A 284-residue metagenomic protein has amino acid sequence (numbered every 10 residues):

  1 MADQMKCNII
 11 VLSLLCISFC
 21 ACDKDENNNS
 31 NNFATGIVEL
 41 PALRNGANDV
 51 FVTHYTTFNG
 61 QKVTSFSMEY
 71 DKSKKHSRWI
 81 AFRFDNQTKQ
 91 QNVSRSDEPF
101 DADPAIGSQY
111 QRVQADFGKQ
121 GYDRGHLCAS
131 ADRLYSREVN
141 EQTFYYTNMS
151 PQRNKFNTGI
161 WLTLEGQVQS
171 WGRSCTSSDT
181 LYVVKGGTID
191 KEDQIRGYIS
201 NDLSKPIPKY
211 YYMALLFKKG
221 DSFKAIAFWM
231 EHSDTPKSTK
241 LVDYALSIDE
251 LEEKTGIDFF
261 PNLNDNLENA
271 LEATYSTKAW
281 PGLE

Functional and structural regions predicted by a protein language model:
M1-N32: Bacterial Sec-dependent N-terminal signal peptides
C22-E284: Domain-level detector for secreted/extracellular nuclease and nuclease-toxin modules, and for the ENPP-like C-terminal
